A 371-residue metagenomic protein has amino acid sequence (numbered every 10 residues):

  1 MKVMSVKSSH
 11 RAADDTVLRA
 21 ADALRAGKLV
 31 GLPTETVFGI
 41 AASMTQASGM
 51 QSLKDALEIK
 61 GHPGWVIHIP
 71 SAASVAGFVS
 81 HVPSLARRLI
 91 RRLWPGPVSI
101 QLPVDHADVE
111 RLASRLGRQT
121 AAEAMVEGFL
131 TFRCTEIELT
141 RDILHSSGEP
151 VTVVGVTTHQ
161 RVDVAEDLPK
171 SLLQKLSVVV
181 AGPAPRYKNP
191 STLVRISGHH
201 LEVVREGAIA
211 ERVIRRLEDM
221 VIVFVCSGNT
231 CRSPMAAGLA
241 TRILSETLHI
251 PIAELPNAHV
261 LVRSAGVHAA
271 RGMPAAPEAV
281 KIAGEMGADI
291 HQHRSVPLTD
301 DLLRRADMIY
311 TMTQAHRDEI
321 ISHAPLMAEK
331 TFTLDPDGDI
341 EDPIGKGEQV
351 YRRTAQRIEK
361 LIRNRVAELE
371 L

Functional and structural regions predicted by a protein language model:
M1-V223: Active-site-adjacent structural elements in enzyme catalytic cores
K2, P150, V178, L261 (+2 more regions): Conserved beta-strand segments of alpha/beta enzyme cores
M4, L193, V203, I290 (+3 more regions): Short clusters of hydrophobic/aromatic residues that line enzyme substrate/ligand-binding pockets
L57, L244-L248, I320-A324: Conserved hydrophobic residues forming the short capping helix/wall of the S-adenosyl-L-methionine
I69-S71, S264-V267, D335-G338: A short, structured active-site edge motif that brings together acidic residues
A76, R141, P234, R304 (+1 more regions): Alpha-helical elements of the RecA-like P-loop NTPase motor core of helicases
V153-G155, S197-L201, M308, Q314-L371: Phosphate-binding/catalytic loops
D219-R305, E370-L371: Conserved active-site segments centered on acidic
